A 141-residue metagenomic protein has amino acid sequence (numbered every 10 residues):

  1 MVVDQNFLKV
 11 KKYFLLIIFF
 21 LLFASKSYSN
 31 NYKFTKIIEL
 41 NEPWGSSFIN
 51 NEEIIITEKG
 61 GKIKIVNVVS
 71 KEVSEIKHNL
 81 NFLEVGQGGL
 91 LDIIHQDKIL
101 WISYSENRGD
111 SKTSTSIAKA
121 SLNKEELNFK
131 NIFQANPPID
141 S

Functional and structural regions predicted by a protein language model:
M1-V10: N-terminal secretory signal peptides that target proteins for export/translocation
Q5, F23-S27: Intrinsically disordered, low-complexity segments
Y13-F23: Sec-dependent N-terminal signal peptides
Y28-S141: Acidic, Gly/Ser/Thr-rich repeat motifs that build Ca2+-stabilized beta-propeller blades
